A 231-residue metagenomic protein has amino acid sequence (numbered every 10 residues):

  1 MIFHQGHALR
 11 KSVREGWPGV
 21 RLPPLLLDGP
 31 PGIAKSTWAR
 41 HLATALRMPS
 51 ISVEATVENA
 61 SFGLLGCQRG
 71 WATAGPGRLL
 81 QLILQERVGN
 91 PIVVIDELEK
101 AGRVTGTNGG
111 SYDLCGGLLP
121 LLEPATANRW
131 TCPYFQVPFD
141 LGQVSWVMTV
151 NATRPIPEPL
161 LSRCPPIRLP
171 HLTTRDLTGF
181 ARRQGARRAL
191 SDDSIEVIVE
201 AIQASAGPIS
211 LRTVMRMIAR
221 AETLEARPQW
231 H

Functional and structural regions predicted by a protein language model:
M1-L25: Pre-Walker A (pre-P-loop) alpha-helix and adjacent loop at the N terminus of AAA/AAA+ ATPase modules, a conserved
W17-A55: Walker A/P-loop
E54-V88: Short glycine-rich substrate-engagement loop in P-loop NTPases that contacts/grips substrate
A60-L65, Y112-L114, G142-S145, P155-L190: Conserved AAA+ ATPase core "coupling" helix
R87-N90, W130-M148: AAA+/SF3 P-loop NTPase mechanochemical coupling elements
I95-F139, P165: Conserved catalytic/switch belt of AAA+ P-loop NTPases
N151: Conserved H-loop
A189-H231: Conserved AAA+ ATPase small/helical "lid" subdomain
